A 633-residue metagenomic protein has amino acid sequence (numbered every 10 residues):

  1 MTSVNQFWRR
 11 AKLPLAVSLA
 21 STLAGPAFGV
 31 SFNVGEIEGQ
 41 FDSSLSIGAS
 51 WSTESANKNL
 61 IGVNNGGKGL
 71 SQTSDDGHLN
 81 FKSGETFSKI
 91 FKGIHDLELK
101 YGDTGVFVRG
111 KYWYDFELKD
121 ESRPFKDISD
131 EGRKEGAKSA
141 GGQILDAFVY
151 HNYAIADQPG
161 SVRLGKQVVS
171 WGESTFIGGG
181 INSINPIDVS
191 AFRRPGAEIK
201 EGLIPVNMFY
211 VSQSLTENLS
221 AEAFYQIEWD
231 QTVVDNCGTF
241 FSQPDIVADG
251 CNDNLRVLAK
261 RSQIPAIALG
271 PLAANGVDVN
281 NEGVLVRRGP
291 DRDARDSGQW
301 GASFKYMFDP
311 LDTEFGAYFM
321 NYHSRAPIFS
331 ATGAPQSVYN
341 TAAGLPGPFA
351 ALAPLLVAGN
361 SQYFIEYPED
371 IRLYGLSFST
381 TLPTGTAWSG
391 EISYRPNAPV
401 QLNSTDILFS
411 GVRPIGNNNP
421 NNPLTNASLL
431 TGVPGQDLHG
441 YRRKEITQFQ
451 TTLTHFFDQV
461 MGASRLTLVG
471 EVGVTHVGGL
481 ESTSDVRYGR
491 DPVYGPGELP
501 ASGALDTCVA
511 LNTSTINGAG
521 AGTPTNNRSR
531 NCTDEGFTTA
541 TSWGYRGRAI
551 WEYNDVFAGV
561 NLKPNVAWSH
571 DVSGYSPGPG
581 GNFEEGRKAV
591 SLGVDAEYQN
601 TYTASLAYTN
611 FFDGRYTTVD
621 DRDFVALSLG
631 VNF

Functional and structural regions predicted by a protein language model:
F28-F41, T53-A56, L97-V106, Y150-R163 (+8 more regions): Short loop/turn motifs that connect adjacent beta-strands in outer-membrane beta-barrel proteins
Q40, K92-I94, D146-F148, M208 (+7 more regions): Membrane-embedded beta-strand positions in outer-membrane beta-barrel channels/transporters
F41-S43, V108, V162-L164, V211 (+10 more regions): Membrane-embedded beta-strand positions of outer-membrane beta-barrel proteins
I47-T53, D103, Y112-F116, K166-S170 (+10 more regions): Transmembrane beta-strands of outer-membrane beta-barrel pores
N57-H78, K119-E135, N185-R194, D235-V286 (+4 more regions): Solvent-exposed loop segments that connect transmembrane elements
T86-I90, M320-P327, A387-S389, R395 (+1 more regions): Detector for outer-membrane/organellar transmembrane beta-barrel domains, recognizing the amphipathic beta-strand
K100-C251, G544, N565-A567, S573-G574 (+2 more regions): Outer membrane beta-barrel
D621-F633: Outer-membrane beta-barrel "beta-signal"
